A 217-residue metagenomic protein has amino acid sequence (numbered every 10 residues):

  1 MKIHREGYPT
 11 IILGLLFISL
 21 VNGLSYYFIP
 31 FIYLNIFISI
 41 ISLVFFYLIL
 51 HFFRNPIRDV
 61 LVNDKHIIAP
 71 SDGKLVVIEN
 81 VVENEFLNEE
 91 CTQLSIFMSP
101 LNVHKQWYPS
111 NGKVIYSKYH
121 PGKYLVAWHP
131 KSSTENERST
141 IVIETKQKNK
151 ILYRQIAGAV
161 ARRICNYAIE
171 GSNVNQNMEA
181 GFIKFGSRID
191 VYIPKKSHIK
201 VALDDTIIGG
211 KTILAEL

Functional and structural regions predicted by a protein language model:
M1-L217: Contiguous, well-folded functional domains in the mature portion of proteins
